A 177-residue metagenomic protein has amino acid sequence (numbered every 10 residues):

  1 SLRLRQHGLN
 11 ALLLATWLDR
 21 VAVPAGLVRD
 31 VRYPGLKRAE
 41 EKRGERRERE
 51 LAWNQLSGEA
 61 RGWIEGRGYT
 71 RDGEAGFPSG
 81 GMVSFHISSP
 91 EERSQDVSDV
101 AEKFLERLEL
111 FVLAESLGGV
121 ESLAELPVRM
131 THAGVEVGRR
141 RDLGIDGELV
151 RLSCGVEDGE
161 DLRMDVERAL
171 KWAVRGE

Functional and structural regions predicted by a protein language model:
S1-R5, S89-E92: Amphipathic alpha-helix from the class-I
R3-Q6, D96, C154, D158: Catalytic cores of large soluble enzymes that bind and process phosphate-bearing ligands
R5-L13: Mid-domain beta-loop-alpha active-site segment that forms a flexible, acidic cofactor/metal-binding surface
L12-S122, V135-R141: Conserved small-domain helix->loop->beta segment predominantly found in fold-type I
E91, R107, S122-E177: PLP-dependent enzyme catalytic core of the Aspartate aminotransferase-like
